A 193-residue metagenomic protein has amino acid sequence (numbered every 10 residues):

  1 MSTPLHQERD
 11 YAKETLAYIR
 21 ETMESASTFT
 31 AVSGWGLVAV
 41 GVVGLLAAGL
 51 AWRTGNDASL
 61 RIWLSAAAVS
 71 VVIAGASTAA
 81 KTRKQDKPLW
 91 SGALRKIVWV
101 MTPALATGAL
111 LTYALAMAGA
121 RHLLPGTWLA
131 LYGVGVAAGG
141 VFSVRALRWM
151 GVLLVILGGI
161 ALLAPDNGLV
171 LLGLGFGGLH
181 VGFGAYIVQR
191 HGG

Functional and structural regions predicted by a protein language model:
S2-V40: Cytosol/matrix-facing amphipathic helices and coiled-coil assembly/linker segments of eukaryotic membrane proteins
S25, G75-G92, V134-V141, G182-H191: C-terminal ends of transmembrane helices
A26-S33, L60, R121, P125 (+3 more regions): Membrane-interface helix-boundary signature
S27-A114: Selected alpha-helical membrane-embedding segments in polytopic membrane proteins
G49-G55, L111-M117, V136-S143, G158-D166: Hydrophobic alpha-helical transmembrane segments
W63-V69, T127-L131, L171-H180: Hydrophobic core segments of alpha-helical transmembrane domains in multi-pass membrane proteins
L89-M150: Membrane-proximal helix-loop-helix units in multi-pass membrane proteins
A138-G193: Terminal transmembrane helical module of multi-pass membrane proteins
